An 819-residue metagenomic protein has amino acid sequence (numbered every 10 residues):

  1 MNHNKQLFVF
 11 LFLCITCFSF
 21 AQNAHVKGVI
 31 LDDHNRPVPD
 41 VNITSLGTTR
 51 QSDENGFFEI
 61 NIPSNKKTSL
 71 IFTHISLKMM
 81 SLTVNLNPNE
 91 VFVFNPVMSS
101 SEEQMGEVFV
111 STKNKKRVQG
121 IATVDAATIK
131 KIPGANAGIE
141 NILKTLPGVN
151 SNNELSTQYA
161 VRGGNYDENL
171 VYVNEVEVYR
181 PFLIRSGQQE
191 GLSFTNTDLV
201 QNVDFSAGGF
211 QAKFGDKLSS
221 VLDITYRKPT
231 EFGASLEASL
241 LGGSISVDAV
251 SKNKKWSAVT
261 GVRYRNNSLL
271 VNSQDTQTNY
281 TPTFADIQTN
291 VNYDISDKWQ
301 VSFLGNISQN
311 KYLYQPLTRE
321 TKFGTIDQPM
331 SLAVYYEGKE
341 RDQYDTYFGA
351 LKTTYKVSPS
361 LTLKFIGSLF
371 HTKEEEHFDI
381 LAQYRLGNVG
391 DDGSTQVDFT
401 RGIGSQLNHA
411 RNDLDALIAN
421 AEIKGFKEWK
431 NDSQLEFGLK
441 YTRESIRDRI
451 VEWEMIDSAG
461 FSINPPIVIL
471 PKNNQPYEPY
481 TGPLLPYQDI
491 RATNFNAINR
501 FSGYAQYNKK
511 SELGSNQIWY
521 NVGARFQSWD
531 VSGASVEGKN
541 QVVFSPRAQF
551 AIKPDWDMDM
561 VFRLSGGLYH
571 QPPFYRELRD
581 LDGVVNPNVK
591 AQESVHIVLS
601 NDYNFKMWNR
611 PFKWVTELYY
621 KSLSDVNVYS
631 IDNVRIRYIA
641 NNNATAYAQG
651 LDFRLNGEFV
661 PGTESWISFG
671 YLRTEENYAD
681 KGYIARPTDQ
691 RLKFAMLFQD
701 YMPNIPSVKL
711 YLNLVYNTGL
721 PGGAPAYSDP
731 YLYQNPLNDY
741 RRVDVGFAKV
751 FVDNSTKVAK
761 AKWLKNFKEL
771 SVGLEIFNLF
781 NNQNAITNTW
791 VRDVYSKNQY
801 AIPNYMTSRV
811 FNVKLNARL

Functional and structural regions predicted by a protein language model:
L31-R36, N42-L46, I71-L77, N87-I132 (+3 more regions): Short, acidic, small-residue-rich periplasmic hinge/interaction motif at the N-terminus of Gram-negative outer-membrane
K78, N85-P88, N114-F210, V221 (+1 more regions): Periplasmic N-terminal accessory/gating domains of Gram-negative outer-membrane beta-barrel systems
S235, L241-Y264, Q277-P316, E340-H371: Transmembrane beta-barrel wall of Gram-negative outer-membrane proteins
D294-Q309, K339-A534, V615-L618, W666: Face-selective signature of the C-terminal outer-membrane beta-barrel domain
T318, I552-V598, L618-I639, N713-D729 (+1 more regions): Surface-exposed extracellular loop regions of Gram-negative outer-membrane beta-barrel proteins, predominantly
K364-S368, E376, D555, R563 (+2 more regions): Membrane-embedded beta-barrel scaffold of Gram-negative outer-membrane proteins
L513-I518, Y620-S622, N641-A724, K814-R818: Gram-negative outer-membrane beta-barrel transporters
G662-S665, Y716-P725, K749-L819: C-terminal beta-signal and adjacent terminal beta-strands/loops of Gram-negative outer-membrane beta-barrel proteins
